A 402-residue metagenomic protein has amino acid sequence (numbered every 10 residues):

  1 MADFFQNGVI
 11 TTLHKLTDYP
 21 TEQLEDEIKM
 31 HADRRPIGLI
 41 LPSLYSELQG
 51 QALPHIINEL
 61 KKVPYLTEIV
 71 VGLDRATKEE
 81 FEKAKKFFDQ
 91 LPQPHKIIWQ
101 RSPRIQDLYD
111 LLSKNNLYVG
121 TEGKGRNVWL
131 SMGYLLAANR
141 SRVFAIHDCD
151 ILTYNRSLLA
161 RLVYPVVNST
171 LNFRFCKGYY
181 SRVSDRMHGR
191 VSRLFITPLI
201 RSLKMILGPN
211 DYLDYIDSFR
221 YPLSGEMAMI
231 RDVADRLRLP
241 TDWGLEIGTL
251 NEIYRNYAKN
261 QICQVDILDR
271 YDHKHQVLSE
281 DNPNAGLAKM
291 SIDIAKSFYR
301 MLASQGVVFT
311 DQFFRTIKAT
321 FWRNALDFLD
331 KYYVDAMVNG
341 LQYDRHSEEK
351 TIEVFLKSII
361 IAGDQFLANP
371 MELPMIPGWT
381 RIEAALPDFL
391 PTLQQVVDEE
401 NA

Functional and structural regions predicted by a protein language model:
M1-D18, P92, V277-A402: Terminal low-complexity segments of carbohydrate-biosynthetic enzymes
M1-K62: N-proximal low-complexity "stem/linker" segments adjacent to membrane-targeting elements
P20, K78-S141: Active-site-proximal specificity loops/subdomain of glycosyltransferases
A138-L152: Short beta-strand-to-loop acidic/aromatic patch adjacent to the donor-nucleotide binding site
L152-S181: Conserved donor-nucleotide/metal-binding helix-loop-beta segment in metal-dependent transferases, i.e., the alpha-helix
S184-R193, L207-E226: A recurrent flexible, glycine/aromatic-enriched loop bordering the glycosyltransferase active site that acts as
T241, N251-R270: Catalytic donor-sugar/metal-binding loop of nucleotide-sugar-dependent glycosyltransferases
C263-N284: Active-site donor/metal-binding and catalytic loop motifs of nucleotide-sugar-dependent glycosylation enzymes
